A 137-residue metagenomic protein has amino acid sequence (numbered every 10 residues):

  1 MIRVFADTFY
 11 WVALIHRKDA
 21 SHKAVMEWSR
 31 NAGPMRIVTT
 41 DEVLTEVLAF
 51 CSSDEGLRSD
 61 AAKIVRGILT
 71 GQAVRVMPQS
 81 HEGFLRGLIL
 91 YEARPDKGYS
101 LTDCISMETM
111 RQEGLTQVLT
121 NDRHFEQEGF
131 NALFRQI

Functional and structural regions predicted by a protein language model:
M1-R3, M107-E108, Q112-I137: Acidic, PIN/NYN-like endoribonuclease modules and their adjacent C-terminal/linker elements
M1-T39, S53-V65, I137: Short, well-structured N-terminal submotif of metal-dependent ribonuclease cores
A6, V38-T39, P78, L101 (+1 more regions): Short beta-strand scaffold positions
F9, L48, C104-E108: Active-site phosphate/pyrophosphate-handling residues
Y10-W11, E46-V47, R86: A general alpha-helix detector
R36-V38, Q72-R75: Short loop->beta-strand "edge-of-pocket" segments that line small-molecule binding or catalytic clefts across diverse
A49-S52, R111: Short glycine/serine- and small hydrophobic-enriched flexible loop segments
R75-Q117: Active-site neighborhoods of divalent-metal-dependent phosphate/nucleic-acid chemistry enzymes
